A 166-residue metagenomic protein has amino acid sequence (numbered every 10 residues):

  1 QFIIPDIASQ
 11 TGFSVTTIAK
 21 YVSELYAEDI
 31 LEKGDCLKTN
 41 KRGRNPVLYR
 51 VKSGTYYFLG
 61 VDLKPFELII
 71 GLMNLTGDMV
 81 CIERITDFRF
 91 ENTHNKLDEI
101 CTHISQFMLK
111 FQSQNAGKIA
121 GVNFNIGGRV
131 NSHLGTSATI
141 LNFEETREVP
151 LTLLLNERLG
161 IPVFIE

Functional and structural regions predicted by a protein language model:
Q1-N45: Nucleotide/phosphate-binding catalytic cleft detector across ATP-hydrolyzing and phosphate-transferring enzymes
I4, M79-V80, F164: Residue-level detection of beta-strand scaffold positions
T11, N74, N131: Acidic surface patches and DE-rich sequence motifs
L25, G77-V80, V130-L134: Short, basic/glycine-rich phosphate-binding loops at helix/coil junctions that contact nucleotide phosphates
N45-I82: Gly/Thr-rich phosphate-binding beta-strand-loop-beta motif of the actin/hexokinase/Hsp70
I82-I85, I140: Residue-level detector of high-confidence beta-strand sites
R89-S105, L109-S113, G117-E166: Glycine-rich phosphate-binding loop and adjoining helix at the ATP-binding site of ATP-dependent phosphoryl-transfer
